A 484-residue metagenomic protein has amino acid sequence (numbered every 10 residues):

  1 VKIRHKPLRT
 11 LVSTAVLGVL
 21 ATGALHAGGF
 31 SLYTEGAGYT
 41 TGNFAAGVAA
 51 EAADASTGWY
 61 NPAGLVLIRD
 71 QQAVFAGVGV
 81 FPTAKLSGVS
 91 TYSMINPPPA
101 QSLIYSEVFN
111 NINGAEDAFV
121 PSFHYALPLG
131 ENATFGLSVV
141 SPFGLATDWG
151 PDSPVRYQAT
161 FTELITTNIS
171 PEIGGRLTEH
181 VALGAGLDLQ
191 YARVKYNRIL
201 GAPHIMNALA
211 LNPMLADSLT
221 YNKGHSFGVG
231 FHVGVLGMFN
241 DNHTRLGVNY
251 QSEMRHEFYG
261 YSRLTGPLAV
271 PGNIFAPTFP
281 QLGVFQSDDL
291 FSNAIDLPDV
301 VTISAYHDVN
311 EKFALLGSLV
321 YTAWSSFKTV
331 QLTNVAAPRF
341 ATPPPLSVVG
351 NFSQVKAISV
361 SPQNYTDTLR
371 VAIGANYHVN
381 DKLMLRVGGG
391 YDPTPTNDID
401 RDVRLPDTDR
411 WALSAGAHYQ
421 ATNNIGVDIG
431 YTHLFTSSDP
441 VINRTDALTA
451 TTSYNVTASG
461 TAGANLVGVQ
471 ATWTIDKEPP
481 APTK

Functional and structural regions predicted by a protein language model:
K2-H26: Gram-negative bacterial Sec-dependent N-terminal signal peptides
G28-F44, V48, L86, I95-Q101 (+1 more regions): Outer-membrane beta-barrel porins/channels
N43-L65: Single transmembrane alpha-helix segments in multi-pass membrane proteins
A46-V48, Q72-F81: Short strand-turn segments of transmembrane beta-barrel domains in outer membranes, especially the first one or two
G64, G79-T83, A185: Short active-site-proximal "capping" loops at secondary-structure junctions
L103-V108: Short glycine/proline- and acidic residue-enriched helix-loop micro-motifs that form flexible lids or anion-recognition
